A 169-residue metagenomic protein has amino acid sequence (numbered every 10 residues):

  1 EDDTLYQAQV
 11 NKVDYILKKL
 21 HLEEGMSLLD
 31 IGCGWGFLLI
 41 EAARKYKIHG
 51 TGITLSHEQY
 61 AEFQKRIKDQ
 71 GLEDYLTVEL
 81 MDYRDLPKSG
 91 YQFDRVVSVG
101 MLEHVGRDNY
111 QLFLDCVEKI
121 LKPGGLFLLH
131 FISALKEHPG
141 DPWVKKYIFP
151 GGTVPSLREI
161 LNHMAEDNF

Functional and structural regions predicted by a protein language model:
E1-K19, E23: Conserved Class I S-adenosyl-L-methionine-dependent methyltransferase catalytic core
G25-G34: Conserved class I S-adenosyl-L-methionine
W35-Y46: Conserved SAM-binding loop of SAM-dependent methyltransferases across substrates and taxa, primarily the Class I
G71-Y83: Conserved SAM-binding strand-loop segment of SAM-dependent methyltransferases
R84-V96: A short acidic, Gly/Pro-enriched loop at the edge of an enzyme's catalytic core that lines a small-molecule cofactor
Q111-G124: A short glycine-rich, Lys/Arg-flanked "PGG" loop and its adjoining helix->strand segment in the class I
G124-I132: Conserved beta-strand signature within the Rossmann-like core of class I S-adenosyl-L-methionine
S133-G151: Short, glycine-/aromatic-enriched active-site segment of Class I SAM-dependent methyltransferases
